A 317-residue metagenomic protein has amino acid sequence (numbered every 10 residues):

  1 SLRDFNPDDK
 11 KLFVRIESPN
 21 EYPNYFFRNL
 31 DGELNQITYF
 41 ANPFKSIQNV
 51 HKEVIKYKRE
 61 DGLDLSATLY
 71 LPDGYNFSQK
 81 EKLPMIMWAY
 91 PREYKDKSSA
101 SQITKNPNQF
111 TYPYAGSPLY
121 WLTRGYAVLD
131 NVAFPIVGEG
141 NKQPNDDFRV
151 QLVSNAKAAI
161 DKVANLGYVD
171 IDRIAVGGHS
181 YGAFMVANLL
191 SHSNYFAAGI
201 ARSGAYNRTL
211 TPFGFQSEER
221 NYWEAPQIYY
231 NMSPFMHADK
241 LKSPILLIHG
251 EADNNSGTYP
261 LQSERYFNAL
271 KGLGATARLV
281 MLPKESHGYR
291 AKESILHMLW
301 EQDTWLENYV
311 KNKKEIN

Functional and structural regions predicted by a protein language model:
S1-S78, G116, T123: Non-catalytic accessory segments flanking enzyme active sites
I16, N29, A41, Y90 (+3 more regions): Residues that line or immediately flank small-molecule/substrate-binding pockets and catalytic motifs
H51, L63, L83, D170 (+1 more regions): Exposed loop/turn and edge beta-strand positions of beta-sandwich/beta-sheet ligand-binding modules
Y70, W88-A89, G177, I248: Short hydrophobic segments within beta-strands
L71, Q79-E93: Short beta-strand element of the alpha/beta-hydrolase
Y75-F77, K95, N254-N255: Short beta-strands and strand-coil junctions in structured, solvent-facing domains, enriched
S98, Q102-N317: Active-site-proximal cap/loop segments of hydrolase catalytic domains
